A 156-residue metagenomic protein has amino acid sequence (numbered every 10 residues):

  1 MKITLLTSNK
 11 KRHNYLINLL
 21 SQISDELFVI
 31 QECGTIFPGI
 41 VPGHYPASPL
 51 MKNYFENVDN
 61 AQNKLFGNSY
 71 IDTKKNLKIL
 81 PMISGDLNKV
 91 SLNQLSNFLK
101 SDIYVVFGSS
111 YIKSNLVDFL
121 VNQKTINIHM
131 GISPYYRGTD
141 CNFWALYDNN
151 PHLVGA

Functional and structural regions predicted by a protein language model:
M1-A156: One-carbon transfer enzymes
